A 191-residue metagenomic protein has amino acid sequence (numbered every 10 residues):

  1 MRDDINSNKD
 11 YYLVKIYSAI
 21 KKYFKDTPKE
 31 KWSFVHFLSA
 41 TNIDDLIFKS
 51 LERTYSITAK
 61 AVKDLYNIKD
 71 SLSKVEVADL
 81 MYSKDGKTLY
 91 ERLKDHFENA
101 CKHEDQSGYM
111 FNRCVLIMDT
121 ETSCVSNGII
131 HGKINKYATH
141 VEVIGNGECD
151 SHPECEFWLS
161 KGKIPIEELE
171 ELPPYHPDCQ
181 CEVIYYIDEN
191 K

Functional and structural regions predicted by a protein language model:
M1-V125, I129, Y137, I187-K191: N-terminal leader/targeting and assembly helices and adjacent pre-domain segments
G108-K191: Acidic, glycine-rich two-metal-ion catalytic cores of nucleic acid-processing enzymes
